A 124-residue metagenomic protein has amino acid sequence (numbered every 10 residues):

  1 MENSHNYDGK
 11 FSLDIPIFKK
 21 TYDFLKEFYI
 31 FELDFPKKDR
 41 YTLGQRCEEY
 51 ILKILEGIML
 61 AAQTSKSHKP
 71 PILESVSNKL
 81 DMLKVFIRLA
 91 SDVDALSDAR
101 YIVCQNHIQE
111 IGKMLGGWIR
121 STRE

Functional and structural regions predicted by a protein language model:
M1-E124: Amphipathic alpha-helical assembly/interaction segments
